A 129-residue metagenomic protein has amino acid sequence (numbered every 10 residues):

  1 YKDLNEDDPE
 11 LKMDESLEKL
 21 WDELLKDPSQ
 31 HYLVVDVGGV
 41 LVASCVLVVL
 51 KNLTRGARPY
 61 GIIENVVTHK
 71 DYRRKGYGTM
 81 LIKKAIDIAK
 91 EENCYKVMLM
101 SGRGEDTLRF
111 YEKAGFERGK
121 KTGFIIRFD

Functional and structural regions predicted by a protein language model:
Y1-W21: Conserved GNAT-fold acetyl-CoA-binding loop/helix
D22-V34, I62: A short helix-loop-beta-strand connector motif used in the catalytic cores of GNAT acetyltransferases and, in some
V34, V40-V49, I62, V67: Conserved beta-strand in the GNAT
K51-I63, R73, K120: A conserved beta-turn-beta hairpin within the catalytic core of GNAT-like acetyltransferases that forms part
I63, V97-S101: Conserved hydrophobic beta-strand within the GNAT/NAT acetyltransferase core sheet that lines the active-site cleft
E64-T68, R74-D87, K113: Conserved acetyl-CoA-binding loop-helix of GNAT-fold acetyltransferases
H69, G102: Residue-level recognition of the GNAT/N-acetyltransferase active site
T79, E91, Y95, R103-K121 (+1 more regions): Conserved active-site alpha-helix within GNAT-family acetyltransferase domains
